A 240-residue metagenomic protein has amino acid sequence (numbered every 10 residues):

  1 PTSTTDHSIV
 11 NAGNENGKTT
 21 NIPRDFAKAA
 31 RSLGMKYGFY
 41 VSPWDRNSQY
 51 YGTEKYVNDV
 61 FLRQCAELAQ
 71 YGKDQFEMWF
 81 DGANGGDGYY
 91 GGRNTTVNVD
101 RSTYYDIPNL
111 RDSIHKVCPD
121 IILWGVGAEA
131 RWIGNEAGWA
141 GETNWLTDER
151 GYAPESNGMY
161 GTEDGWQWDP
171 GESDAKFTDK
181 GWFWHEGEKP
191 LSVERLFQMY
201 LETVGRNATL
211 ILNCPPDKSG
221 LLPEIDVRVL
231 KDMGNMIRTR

Functional and structural regions predicted by a protein language model:
P1-R240: Mature catalytic domains of secreted/periplasmic carbohydrate-active enzymes
